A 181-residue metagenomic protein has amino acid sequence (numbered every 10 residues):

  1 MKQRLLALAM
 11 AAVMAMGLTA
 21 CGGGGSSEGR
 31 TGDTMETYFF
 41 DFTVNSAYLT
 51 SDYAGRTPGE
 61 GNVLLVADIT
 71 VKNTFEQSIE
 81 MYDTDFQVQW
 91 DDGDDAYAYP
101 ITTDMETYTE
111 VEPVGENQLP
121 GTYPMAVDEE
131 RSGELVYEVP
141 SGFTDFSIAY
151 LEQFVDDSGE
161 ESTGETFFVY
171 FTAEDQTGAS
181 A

Functional and structural regions predicted by a protein language model:
M1-A12: Positively charged n-region of N-terminal signal peptides that target proteins for export
G17-A20: C-terminal motif of bacterial Sec signal peptides marking the signal peptidase cleavage site
G22-G24: Bacterial signal peptide processing site
E28, G32, A126-E130: Solvent-exposed, conformationally flexible loop/turn segments
Y48-V66, Q77-I79, T122-A126: Short, solvent-exposed beta-strand/turn "edge" segments of beta-rich domains on protein surfaces
K72-E129, V155-D157, F171-D175: The feature marks short-to-medium sequence segments in extracytoplasmic or secretory-pathway proteins
R131-G164: Short, surface-exposed ligand- or partner-binding patches at beta-edge/loop junctions that are enriched in aromatics
T166-A181: Short, low-complexity, Pro/Ser/Thr/Gly-rich segments in the mature regions of secreted, periplasmic
